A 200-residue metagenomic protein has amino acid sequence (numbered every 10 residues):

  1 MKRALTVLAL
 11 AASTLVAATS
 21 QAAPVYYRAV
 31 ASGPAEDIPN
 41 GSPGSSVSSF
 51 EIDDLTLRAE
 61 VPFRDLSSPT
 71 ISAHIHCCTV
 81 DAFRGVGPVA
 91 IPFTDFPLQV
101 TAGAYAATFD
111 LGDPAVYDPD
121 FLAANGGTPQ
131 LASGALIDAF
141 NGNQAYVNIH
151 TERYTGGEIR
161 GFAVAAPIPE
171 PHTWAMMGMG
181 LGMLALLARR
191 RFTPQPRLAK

Functional and structural regions predicted by a protein language model:
M1-L8: Bacterial N-terminal signal peptides that target proteins for export
A4, V25, M179-G182: Absolute N-terminal positional cue centered near the fourth residue
L8-T14: Bacterial N-terminal signal peptides
A9, D81-F83, M177, L187: Active-site-proximal flexible loops/turns
A17-T19: N-terminal signal peptide c-region/cleavage motif recognized by signal peptidases
A23-P167: N-terminal leader/targeting pre-sequences
E170-R189: A short, hydrophobic C-terminal helix/tail in secreted or cell-surface proteins
A185-K200: C-terminal membrane-anchoring or membrane-association module
